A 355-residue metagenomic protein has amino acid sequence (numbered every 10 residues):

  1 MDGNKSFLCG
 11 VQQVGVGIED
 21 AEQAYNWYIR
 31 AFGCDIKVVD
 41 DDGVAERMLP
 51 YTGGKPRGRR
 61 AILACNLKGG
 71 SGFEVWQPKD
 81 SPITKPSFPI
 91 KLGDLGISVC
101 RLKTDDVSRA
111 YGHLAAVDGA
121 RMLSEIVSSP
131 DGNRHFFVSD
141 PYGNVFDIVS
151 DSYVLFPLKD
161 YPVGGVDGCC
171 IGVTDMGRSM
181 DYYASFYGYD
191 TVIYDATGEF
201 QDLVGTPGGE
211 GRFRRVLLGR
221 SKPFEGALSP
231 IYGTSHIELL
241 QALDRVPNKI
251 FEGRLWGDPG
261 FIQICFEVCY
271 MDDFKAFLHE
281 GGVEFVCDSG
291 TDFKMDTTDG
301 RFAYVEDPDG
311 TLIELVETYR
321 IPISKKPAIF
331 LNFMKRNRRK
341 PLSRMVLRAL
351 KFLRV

Functional and structural regions predicted by a protein language model:
M1-F7, N144-F156: Short acidic N-proximal helix/loop "leader" segments that mark the beginning of a domain or an inter-domain linker
S6, V16-G70, S128-S129, G172-T234 (+2 more regions): Core segments of cupin and vicinal oxygen chelate
C9-E19, R57-D80, K85-H113, R134-S139 (+5 more regions): Vicinal oxygen chelate
Y25-A31, G112-V117, A184-S185, A276-G281: Short amphipathic alpha-helices in soluble, non-transmembrane regions that often serve as interface/regulatory elements
D40-R59, D80-S98, A115-R134, S152-G168 (+5 more regions): A cross-kingdom feature marking solvent-exposed beta-strand/loop segments within repeated, beta-rich binding/scaffold
V107-G112, R121-E125, V145: Short secondary-structure capping/junction motifs at helix and strand boundaries
D195, S221, Q241-A242, E317: Long, histidine/aromatic-enriched segments associated with O2/redox biology
